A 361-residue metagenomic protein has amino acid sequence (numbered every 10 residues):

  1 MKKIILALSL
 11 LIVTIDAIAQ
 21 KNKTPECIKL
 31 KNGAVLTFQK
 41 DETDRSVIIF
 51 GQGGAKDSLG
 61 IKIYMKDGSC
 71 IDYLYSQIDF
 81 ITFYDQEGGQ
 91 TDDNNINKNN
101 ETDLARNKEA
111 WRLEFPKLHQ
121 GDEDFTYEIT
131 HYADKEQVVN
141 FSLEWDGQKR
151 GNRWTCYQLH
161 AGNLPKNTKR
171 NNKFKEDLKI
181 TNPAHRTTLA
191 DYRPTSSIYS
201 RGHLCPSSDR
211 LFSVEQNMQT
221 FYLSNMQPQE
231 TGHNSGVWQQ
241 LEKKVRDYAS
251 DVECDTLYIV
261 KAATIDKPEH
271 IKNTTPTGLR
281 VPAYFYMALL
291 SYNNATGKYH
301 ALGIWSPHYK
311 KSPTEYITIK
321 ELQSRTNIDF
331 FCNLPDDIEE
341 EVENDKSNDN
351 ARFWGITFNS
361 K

Functional and structural regions predicted by a protein language model:
M1-T24: Bacterial Sec-dependent N-terminal signal peptides
K21-F38: Short N-terminal segments immediately surrounding and downstream of signal-peptide cleavage
K29, F50, G54-K361: Domain-level detector for secreted/extracellular nuclease and nuclease-toxin modules, and for the ENPP-like C-terminal
L36-G54: Short, flexible N-terminal segments of the mature chain
